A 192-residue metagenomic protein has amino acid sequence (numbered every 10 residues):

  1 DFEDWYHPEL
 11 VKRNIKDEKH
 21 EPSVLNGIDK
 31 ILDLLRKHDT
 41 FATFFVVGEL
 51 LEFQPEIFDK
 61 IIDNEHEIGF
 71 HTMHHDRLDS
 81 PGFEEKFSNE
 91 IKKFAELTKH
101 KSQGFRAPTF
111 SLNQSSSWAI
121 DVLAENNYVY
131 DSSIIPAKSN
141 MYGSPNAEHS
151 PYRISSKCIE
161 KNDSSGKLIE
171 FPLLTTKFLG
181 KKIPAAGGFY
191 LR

Functional and structural regions predicted by a protein language model:
D1-E3, P8-L10, H71-M73, F171-T176: Short loop/turn segments at strand-loop or loop-helix junctions that form parts of catalytic or ligand-binding pockets
D1-E67, R106, I134: Active-site beta->alpha N-cap acidic-glycine motif
I15-P22, F41-V47, M73-G82, R106-S111 (+1 more regions): The substrate-binding groove and active-site-proximal loops of carbohydrate-active enzymes, especially glycoside
I31-T40, F94-H100, G166: A structural motif corresponding to the C-terminal end of an alpha-helix and its immediate exit/capping segment
Q54-I57, D79-F87, Q114-A119, L123: Metal-dependent catalytic neighborhoods of phosphoester/phosphodiester hydrolases
N64-N89: Substrate-binding cleft of extracellular glycoside hydrolase catalytic domains
E96, H100-K101, A107-R192: Active-site-adjacent pocket scaffolds in enzyme catalytic domains
